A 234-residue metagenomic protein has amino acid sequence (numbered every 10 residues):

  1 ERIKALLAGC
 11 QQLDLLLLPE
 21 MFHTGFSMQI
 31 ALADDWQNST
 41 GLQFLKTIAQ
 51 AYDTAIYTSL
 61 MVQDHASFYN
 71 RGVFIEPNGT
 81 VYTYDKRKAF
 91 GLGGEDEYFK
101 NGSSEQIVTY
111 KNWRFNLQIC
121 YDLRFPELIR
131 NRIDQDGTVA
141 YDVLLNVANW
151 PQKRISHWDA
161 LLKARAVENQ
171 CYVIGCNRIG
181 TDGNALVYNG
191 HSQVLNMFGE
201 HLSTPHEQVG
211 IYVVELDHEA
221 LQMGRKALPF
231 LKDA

Functional and structural regions predicted by a protein language model:
K4-P77, P151-A164: Cys-nucleophile CN-hydrolase/nitrilase-fold catalytic domain and related Cys-dependent amidase chemistry that acts on
T24, V73, Y84-F90, Q193 (+1 more regions): Short beta->alpha transition motifs characteristic of CBS
S39-Y57, L123-I211: CN hydrolase (nitrilase-like) catalytic-core segments centered on the catalytic cysteine and neighboring Lys/Glu
T58-L60, R71-F74, Q106, S192-V194 (+1 more regions): Short beta-strand scaffold segments in enzyme catalytic cores
Q63-V139, K153-A160, M223-L231: Active-site catalytic loop in hydrolytic enzyme cores
Y84, V108, C176, P205 (+1 more regions): Hydrophobic residues at beta-strand termini and immediately following loops that shape nucleotide-binding pockets
K86, Y110, M197, E207 (+1 more regions): Active-site donor-binding loop signature of nucleotide-sugar glycosyltransferases
